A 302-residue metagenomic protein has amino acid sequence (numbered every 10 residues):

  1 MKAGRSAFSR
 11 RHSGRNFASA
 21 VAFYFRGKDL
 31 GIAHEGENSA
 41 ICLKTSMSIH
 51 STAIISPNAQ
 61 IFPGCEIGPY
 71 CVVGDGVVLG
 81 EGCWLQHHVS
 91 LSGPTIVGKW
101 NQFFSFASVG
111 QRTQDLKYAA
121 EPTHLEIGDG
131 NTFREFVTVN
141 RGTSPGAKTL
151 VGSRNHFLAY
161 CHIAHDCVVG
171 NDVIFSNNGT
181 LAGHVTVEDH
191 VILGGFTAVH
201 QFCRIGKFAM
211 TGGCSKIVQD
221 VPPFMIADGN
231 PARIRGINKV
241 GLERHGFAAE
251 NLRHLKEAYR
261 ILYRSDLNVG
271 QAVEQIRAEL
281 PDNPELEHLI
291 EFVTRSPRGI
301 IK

Functional and structural regions predicted by a protein language model:
R5-F8, F17-A18, A22-T52, P57-N58 (+7 more regions): Terminal amphipathic alpha-helical/low-complexity segments used for targeting or macromolecular assembly
S48-D228, A232-R233: Structural signal for interior beta-strand "rungs" in well-ordered beta-sheet cores of soluble enzyme domains
